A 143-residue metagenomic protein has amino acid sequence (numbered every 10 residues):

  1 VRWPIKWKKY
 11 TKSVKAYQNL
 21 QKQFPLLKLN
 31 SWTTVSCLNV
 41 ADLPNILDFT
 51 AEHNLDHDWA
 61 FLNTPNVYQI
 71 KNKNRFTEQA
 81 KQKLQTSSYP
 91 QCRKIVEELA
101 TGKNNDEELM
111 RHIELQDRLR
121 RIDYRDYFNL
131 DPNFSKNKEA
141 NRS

Functional and structural regions predicted by a protein language model:
V1-S143: Radical SAM enzyme [4Fe-4S]-AdoMet core and its adjacent flexible, acidic and glycine-rich loops/tails across
